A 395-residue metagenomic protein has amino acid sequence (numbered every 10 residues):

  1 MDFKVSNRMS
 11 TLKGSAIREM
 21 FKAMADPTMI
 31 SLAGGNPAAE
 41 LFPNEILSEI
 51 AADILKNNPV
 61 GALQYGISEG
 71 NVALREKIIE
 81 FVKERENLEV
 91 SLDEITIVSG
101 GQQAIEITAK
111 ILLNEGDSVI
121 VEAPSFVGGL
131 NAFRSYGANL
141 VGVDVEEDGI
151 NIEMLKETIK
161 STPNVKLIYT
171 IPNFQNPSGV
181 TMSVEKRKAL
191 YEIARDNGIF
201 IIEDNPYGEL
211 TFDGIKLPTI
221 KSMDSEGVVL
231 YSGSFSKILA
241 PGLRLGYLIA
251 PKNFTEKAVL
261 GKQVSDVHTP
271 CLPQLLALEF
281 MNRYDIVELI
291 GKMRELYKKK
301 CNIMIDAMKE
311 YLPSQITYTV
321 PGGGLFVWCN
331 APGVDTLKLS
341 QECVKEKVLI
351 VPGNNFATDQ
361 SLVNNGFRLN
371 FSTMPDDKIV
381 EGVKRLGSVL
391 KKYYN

Functional and structural regions predicted by a protein language model:
M1, K345, Q360-N395: PLP-dependent enzyme catalytic core of the Aspartate aminotransferase-like
S10-G100, I107, N282, L349 (+1 more regions): N-terminal small-domain helix-loop-helix segment of the aminotransferase-like
G61-G198, I202, G208-E226, Y297 (+1 more regions): Conserved core of the PLP fold type I
S225-E295: Conserved core segment of the aminotransferase class I/II
L278, E295-I305, T317-N330, V344: Conserved glycine-rich beta-strand-loop-beta hairpin in the small C-terminal domain of fold type I
C329-R368, E381: Conserved C-terminal alpha-helix-loop-beta "cap" of PLP-dependent enzymes that closes/shapes the active-site mouth
